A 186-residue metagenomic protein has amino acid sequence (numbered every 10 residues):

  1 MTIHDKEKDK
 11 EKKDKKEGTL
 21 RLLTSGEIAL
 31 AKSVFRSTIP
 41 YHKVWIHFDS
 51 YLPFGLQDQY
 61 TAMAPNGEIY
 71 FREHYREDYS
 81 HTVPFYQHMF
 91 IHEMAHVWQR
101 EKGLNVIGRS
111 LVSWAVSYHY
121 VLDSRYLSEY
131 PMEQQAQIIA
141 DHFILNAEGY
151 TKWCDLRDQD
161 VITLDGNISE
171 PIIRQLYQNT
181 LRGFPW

Functional and structural regions predicted by a protein language model:
M1, Y51-Y60, A64-N66, K102-D123: Alpha-helical membrane-targeting segments
M1-E17: Short, contiguous pre-domain boundary segments
K12-K15, L23-S33, I39, L104-W186: Metalloprotease/metallohydrolase-associated module, dominated by Zn2+-dependent proteases
K15-N66: Auxiliary, metal-adjacent structural segments of Zn-dependent hydrolase domains
S37, L56-A62, I69-I91, Y126-S128: Short pre-active-site segment immediately N-terminal to the catalytic Zn-binding motif
D49-P53, I69, Y75-E77, A95 (+2 more regions): Short, solvent-exposed loop/turn segments at secondary-structure junctions
H88-R100: Active-site recognition of the HExxH zinc-binding catalytic motif
